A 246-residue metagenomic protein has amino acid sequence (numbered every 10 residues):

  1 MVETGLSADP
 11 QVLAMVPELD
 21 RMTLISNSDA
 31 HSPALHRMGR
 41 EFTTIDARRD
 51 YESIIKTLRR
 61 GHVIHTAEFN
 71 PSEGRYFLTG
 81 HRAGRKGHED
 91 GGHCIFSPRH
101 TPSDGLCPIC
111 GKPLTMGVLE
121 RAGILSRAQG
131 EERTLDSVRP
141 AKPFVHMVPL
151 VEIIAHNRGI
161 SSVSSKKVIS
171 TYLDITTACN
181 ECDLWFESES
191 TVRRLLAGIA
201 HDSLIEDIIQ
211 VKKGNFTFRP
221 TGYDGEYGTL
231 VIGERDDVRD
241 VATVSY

Functional and structural regions predicted by a protein language model:
M1-Y246: Charged catalytic cores and adjacent phosphate/nucleic-acid-binding surfaces used for phosphate/nucleic-acid chemistry
